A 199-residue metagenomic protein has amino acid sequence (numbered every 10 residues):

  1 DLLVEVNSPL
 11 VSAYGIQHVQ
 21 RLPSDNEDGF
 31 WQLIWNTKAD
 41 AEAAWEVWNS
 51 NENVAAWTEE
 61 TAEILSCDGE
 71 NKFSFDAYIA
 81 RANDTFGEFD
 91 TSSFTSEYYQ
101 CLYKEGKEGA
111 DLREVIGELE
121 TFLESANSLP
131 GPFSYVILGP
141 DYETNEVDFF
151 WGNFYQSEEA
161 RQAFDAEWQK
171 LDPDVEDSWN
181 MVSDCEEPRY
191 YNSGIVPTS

Functional and structural regions predicted by a protein language model:
D1-S199: Short S/T/G/P-rich N-terminal loop/turn motif that feeds into the first structured element of a domain
